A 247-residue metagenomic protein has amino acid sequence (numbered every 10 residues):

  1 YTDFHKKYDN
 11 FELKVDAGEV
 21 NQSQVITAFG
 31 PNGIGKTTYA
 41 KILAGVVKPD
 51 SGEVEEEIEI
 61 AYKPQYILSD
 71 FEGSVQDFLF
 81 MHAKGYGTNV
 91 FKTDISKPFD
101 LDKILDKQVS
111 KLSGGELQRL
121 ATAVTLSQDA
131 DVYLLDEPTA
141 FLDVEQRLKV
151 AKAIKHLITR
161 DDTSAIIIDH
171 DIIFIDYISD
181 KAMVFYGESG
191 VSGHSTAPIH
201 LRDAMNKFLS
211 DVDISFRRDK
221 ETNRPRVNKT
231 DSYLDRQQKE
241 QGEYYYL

Functional and structural regions predicted by a protein language model:
Y1-V15, H194-L247: ABC ATPase nucleotide-binding domains
D3, K7-D9, P64-G114: ABC-family P-loop ATPase nucleotide-binding domains
E19-G33, T37-T88, D171-M205: ABC ATPase nucleotide-binding domain signature region
T122, V150: Hydrophobic anchor residue at the start of the ABC signature
D131-L134: Walker B motif beta-strand of ABC-family P-loop ATPases
E137-P138, E145: Walker B catalytic motif
A153-I167: Conserved catalytic loops of ABC-family nucleotide-binding domains
